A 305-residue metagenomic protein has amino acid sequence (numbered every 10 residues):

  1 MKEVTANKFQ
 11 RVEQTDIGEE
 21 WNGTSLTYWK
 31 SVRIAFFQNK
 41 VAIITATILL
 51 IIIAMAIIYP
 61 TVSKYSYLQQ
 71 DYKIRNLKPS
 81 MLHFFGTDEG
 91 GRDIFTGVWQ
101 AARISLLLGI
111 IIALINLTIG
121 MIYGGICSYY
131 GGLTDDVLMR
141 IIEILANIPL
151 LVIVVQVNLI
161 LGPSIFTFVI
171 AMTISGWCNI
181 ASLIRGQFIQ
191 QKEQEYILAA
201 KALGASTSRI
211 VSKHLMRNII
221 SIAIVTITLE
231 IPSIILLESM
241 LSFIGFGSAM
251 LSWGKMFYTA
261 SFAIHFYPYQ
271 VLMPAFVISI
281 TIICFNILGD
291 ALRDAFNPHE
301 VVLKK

Functional and structural regions predicted by a protein language model:
M1-L117, M121, G125, G132-D136 (+3 more regions): Gly/Trp-centered helix-boundary motif
I48-L49, G97, M139, E143 (+6 more regions): Residue-level recognition of transmembrane alpha-helices in multi-pass small-molecule transporters/permeases
I52, G125, V154-L159, F168 (+5 more regions): Transmembrane alpha-helix boundary and packing residues in multipass membrane permease domains and related
Y59-S66, S128-G132, V157-P163, S175 (+4 more regions): Short helix-capping/hinge motifs at transmembrane helix termini and TM-loop junctions
F84, D88, T118-G120, S128-Q191 (+1 more regions): Generic hydrophobic transmembrane alpha-helix motif, especially the helices
R92-L107, G131-M139, I189, E193 (+1 more regions): Amphipathic cytosolic juxtamembrane alpha-helices at the membrane-cytosol interface of multi-pass membrane transporters
R103-I119, V154, S208-E238, F285: Transmembrane alpha-helices
L159-I160, M172, Q187-F188, L236-V277 (+1 more regions): Glycine-rich helix-loop "coupling/hinge" segments at transmembrane-helix boundaries in multipass transporters
